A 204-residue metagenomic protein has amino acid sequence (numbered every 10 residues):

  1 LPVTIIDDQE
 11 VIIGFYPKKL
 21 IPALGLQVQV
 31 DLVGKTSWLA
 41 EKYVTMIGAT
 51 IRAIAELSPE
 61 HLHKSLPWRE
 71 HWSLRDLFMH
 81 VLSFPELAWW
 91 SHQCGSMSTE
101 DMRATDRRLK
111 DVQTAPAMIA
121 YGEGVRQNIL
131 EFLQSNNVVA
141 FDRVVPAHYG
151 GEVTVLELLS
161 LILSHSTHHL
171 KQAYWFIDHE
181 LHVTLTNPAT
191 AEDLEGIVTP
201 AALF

Functional and structural regions predicted by a protein language model:
L1-P2, S58-P59, P200: Short, proline-centered helix/strand-breaking motifs
V3-V30: Non-catalytic, surface beta->alpha helical segment in thiol-disulfide oxidoreductase systems
I21-K35, L39-E41, T45-P67, L77-V81 (+1 more regions): Non-globular targeting/processing and membrane-anchoring segments
Q27, I54, H61, S96 (+2 more regions): A general structural signal marking secondary-structure boundaries and capping sites
T36, K42-E56, R107-P146, V153-Q172: Acidic/histidine-rich alpha-helical segments that form the ligand environment of transition-metal centers
H61-R107, V144-F204: Short, contiguous alpha-helical
